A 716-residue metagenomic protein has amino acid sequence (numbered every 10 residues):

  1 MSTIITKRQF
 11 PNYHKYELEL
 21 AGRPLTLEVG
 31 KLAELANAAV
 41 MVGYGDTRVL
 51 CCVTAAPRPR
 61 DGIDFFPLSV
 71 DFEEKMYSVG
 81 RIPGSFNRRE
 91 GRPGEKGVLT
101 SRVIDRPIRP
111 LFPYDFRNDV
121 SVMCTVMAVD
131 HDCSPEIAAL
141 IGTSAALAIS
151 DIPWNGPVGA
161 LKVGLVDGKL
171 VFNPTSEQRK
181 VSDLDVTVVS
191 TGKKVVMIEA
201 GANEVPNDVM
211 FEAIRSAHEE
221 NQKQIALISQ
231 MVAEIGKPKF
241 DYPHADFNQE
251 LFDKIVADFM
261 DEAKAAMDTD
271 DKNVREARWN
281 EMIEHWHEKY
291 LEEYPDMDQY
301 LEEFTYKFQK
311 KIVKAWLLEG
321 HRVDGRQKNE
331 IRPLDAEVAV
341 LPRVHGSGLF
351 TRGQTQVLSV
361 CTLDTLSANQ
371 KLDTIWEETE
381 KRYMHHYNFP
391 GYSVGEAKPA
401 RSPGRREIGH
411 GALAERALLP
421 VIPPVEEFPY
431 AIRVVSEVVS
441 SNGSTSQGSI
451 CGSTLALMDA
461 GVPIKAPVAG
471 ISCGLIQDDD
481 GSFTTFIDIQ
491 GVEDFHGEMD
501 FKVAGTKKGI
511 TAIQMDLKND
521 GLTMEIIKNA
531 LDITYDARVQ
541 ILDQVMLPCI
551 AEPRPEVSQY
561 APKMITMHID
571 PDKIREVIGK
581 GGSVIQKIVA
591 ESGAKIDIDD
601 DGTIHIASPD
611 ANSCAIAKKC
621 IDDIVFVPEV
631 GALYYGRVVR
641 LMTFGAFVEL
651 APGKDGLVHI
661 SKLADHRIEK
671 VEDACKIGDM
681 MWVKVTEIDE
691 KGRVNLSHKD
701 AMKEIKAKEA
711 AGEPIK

Functional and structural regions predicted by a protein language model:
S2-A56, F240-E377, P562-E576, V584 (+1 more regions): Extended amphipathic alpha-helical scaffolds
T3-H14, L20-R23, N37, R48 (+10 more regions): Alpha/propeptide regions of enzymes that mature by internal proteolysis
P24, A36-S121, V126-A128, C133 (+6 more regions): Glycine-rich, flexible beta-strand/loop modules in the N-terminal catalytic cores of phosphate-handling
A38-M41, C133-D151, V338-C361, N442-V462 (+1 more regions): Conserved phosphate/anionic-ligand binding catalytic regions in large, soluble enzymes, centered on
Y44, V53-A55, F72-E74, C124-A128 (+17 more regions): Flexible glycine-/small-residue-rich
Y114-V120, N155-P157, Q224-Y242, N273-V274 (+6 more regions): Flexible, glycine/charged-enriched surface loops at secondary-structure junctions
D151-M267, L457-P555: Mobile "lid/hinge" segments at catalytic clefts and subdomain interfaces of large enzymes
Y560-P562, T566, P571-K716: Single-stranded RNA-binding regions, centering on S1/OB-family and related RNA-binding modules
